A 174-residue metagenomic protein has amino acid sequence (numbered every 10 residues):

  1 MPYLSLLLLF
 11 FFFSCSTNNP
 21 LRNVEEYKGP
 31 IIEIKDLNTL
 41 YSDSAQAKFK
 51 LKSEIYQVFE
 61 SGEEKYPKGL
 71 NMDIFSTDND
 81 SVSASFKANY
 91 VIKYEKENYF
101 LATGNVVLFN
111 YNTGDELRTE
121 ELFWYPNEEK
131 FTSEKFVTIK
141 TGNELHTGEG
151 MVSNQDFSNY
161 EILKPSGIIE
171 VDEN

Functional and structural regions predicted by a protein language model:
M1-N174: Mature-chain termini and adjacent capping regions
